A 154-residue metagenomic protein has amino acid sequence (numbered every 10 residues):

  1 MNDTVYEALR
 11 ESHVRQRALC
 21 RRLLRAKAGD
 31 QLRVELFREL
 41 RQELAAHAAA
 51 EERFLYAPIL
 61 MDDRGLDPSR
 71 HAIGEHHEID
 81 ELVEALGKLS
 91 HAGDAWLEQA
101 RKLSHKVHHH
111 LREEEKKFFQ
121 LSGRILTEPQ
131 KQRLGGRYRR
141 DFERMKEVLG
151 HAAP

Functional and structural regions predicted by a protein language model:
M1-P154: Small-residue-biased structural context
